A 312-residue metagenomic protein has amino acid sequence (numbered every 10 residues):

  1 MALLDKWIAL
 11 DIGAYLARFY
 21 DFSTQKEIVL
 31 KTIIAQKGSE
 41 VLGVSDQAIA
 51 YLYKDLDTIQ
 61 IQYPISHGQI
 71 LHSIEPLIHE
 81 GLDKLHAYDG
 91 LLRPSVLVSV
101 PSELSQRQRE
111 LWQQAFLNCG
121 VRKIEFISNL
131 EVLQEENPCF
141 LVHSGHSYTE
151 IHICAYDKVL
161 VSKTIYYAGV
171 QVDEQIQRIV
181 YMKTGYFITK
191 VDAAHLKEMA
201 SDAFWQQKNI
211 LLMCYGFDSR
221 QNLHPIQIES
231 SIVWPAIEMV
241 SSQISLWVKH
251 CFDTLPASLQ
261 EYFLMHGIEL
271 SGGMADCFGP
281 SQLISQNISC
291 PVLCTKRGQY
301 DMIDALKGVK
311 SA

Functional and structural regions predicted by a protein language model:
M1-L42, D46-S144, C154-I268, A275-D301 (+1 more regions): Nucleotide/phosphate-binding catalytic cleft detector across ATP-hydrolyzing and phosphate-transferring enzymes
